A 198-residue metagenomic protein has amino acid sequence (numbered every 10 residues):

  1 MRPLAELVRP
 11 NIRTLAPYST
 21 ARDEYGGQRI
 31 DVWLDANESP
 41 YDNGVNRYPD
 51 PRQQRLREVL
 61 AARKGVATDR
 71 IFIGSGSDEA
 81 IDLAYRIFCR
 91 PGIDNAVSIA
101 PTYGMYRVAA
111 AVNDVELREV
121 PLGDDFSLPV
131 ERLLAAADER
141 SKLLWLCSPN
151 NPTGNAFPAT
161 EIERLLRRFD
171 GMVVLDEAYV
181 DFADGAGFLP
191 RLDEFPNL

Functional and structural regions predicted by a protein language model:
M1-R63, R140: N-terminal "arm"/small-domain region of PLP-dependent enzymes with the aminotransferase-like
D31-V32, D94, K142, L198: Conserved acidic residues
D35-A36, D114-P121, L143-P149, V173-E177: Short beta-strands and strand-loop turn motifs
N37-P40, S77, Y103, P149-P152 (+1 more regions): Short glycine-rich anion-binding loops that position phosphate/pyrophosphate groups of nucleotides and phosphorylated
R57-N95, N113: Phosphate-binding glycine-rich loop
I87-A109, P121-G123: Conserved PLP-anchoring active-site segment centered on the Schiff-base-forming lysine
A111, L128-R140, P152-L198: Active-site pre-lysine segment of PLP-dependent enzymes
